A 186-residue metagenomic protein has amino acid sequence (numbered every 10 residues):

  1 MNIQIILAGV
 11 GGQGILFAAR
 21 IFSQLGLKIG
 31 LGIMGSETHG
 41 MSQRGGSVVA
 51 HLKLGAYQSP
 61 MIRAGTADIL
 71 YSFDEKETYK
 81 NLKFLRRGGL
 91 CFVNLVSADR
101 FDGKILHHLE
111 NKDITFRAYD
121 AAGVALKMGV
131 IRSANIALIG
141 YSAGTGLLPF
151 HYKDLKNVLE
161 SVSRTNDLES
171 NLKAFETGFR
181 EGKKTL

Functional and structural regions predicted by a protein language model:
M1-L186: Active-site cofactor/cluster-binding pocket
